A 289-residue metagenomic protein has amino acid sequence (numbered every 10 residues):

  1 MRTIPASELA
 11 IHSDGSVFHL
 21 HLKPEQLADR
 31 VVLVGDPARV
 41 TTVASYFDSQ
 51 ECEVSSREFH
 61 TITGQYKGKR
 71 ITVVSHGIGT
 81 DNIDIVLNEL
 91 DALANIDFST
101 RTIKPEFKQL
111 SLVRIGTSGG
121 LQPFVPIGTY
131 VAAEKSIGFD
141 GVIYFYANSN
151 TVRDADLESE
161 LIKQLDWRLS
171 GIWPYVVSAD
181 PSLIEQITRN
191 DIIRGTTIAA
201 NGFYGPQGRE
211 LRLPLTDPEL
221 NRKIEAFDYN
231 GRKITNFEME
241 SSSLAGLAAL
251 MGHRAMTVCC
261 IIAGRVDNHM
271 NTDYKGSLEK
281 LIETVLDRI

Functional and structural regions predicted by a protein language model:
M1-Y175: Metabolite-binding pocket within alpha/beta catalytic cores that recognizes anionic/polar moieties
H19-Q26, N201-Y204, E279-R288: Intrinsically disordered, low-complexity segments enriched in small residues
L33, P37-V40, H76-I83, L87 (+5 more regions): Generic structural signal for well-ordered, non-membrane alpha-helical segments in soluble metabolic enzymes
G119, S136, I198-G205, S243 (+1 more regions): Glycine-rich beta-alpha junction loops
D156-Y229: Active-site rim beta-loop-alpha module in soluble metabolic enzymes
G231-T235: Short pre-catalytic strand/loop immediately N-terminal to key active-site residues, enriched for Gly-Thr
F237-R254, V258: Short glycine-rich, acidic/polar surface loops and turns
G264-I289: His/Asp/Glu-rich mid-to-C-terminal helical/loop segments that flank catalytic regions of hydrolases
